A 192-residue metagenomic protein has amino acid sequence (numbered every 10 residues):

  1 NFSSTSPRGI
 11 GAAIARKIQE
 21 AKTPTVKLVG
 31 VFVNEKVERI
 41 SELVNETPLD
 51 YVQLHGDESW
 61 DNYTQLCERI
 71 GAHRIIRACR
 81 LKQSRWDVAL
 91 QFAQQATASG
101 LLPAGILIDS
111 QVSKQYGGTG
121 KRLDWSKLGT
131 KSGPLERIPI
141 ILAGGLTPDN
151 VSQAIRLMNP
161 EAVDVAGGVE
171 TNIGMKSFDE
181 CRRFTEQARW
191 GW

Functional and structural regions predicted by a protein language model:
N1-W192: Conserved N-terminal beta1-alpha1 strand-loop-helix module at the mouth
